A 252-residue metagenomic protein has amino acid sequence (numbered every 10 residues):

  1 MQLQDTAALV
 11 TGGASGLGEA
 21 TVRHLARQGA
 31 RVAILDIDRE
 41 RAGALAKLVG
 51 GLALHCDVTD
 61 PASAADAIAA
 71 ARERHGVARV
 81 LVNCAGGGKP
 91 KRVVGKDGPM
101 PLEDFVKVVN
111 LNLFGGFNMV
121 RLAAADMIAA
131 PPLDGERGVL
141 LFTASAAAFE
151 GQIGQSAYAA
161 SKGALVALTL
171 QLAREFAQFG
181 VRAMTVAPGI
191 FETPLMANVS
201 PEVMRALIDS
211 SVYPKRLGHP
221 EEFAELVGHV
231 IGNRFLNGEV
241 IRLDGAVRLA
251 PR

Functional and structural regions predicted by a protein language model:
L3-V32: Canonical Rossmann dinucleotide-binding motif of NAD(H)/NADP(H)-dependent dehydrogenases/reductases, specifically
D66-E73, R92-L111, V203: Active-site Tyr-X3-Lys motif and surrounding loop/helix of classical short-chain dehydrogenase/reductase
G87, G98-N118, L141, L165: Catalytic Tyr-X3-Lys loop
G88-V106, A125, A129-D134, G154-A157 (+1 more regions): Conserved mid-core segment of classical short-chain dehydrogenase/reductases
V120, S161, T169: Active-site helix of classical SDR
A125, A173-E175: Alpha-helical segment proximal to the catalytic Tyr-Lys
S145: Residue(s) in the substrate-gating loop at a strand-loop-helix junction that position the organic substrate next
H219-L243, R248: C-terminal substrate-recognition "lid" of short-chain dehydrogenase/reductases
